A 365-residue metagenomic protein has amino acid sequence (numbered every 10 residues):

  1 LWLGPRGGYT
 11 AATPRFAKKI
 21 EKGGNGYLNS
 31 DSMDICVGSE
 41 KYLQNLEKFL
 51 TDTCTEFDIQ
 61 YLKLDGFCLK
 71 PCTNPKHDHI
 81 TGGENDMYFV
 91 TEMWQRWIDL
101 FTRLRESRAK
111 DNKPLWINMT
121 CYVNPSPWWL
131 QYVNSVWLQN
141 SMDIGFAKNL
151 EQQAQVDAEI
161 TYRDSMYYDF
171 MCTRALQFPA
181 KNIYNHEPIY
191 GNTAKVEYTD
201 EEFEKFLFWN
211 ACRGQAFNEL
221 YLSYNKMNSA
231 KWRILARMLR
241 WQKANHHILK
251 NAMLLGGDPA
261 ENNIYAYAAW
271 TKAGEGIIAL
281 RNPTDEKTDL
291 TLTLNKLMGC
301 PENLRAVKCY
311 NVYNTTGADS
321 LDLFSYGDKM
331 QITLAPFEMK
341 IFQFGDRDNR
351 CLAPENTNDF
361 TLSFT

Functional and structural regions predicted by a protein language model:
L1-F57: Active-site-adjacent "subsite" loops/lids of carbohydrate-active enzymes
L1-L3, L62-L64, I117-M119, F217-N218: Hydrophobic faces of well-ordered beta-strands that scaffold small-molecule active sites in alpha/beta enzyme cores
W2-G8, F67-L69, T120-N124: Active-site beta-loop-alpha junctions enriched in small/polar residues
F16-K18, H77-T81, Y132-N140: Short secondary-structure boundary/capping segments
L28-E47, T81-R96, A194: The substrate-binding groove and active-site-proximal loops of carbohydrate-active enzymes, especially glycoside
E47-H79: Active-site groove signature of glycoside hydrolases
Q95-T316, K329-Q331, P336-F344: Active-site-proximal substrate-binding groove within the catalytic cores of carbohydrate-active enzymes
L321-L362: C-terminal beta-strand-rich structural cap/linker in extracellular carbohydrate-active enzymes
